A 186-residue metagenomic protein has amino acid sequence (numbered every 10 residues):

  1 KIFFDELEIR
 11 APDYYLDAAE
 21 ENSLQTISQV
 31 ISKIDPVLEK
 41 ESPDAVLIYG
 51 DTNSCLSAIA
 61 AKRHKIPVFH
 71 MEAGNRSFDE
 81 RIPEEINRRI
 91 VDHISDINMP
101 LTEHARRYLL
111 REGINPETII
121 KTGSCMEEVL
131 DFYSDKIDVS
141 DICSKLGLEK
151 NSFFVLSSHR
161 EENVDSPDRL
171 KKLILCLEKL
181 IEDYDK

Functional and structural regions predicted by a protein language model:
K1, D17, I94-R169: A nucleotide-sugar donor-handling region in carbohydrate enzymes
K1-P12: N-terminal glycine-rich anion-binding loop in soluble enzyme alpha/beta folds
F3, Y15-I114: Active-site and donor-binding regions of nucleotide-sugar-utilizing enzymes
V30-V37, I142, L173, L177: Generic hydrophobic alpha-helical segments
P43-V46, N151, D185-K186: Short, high-confidence coil segments that cap the C-terminus of an alpha-helix and link into the following beta-strand
I82-I86, I137-D138, D168-C176: Charged helix-capping and loop-helix junction motifs
L177-K186: A conserved nucleotide-sugar
